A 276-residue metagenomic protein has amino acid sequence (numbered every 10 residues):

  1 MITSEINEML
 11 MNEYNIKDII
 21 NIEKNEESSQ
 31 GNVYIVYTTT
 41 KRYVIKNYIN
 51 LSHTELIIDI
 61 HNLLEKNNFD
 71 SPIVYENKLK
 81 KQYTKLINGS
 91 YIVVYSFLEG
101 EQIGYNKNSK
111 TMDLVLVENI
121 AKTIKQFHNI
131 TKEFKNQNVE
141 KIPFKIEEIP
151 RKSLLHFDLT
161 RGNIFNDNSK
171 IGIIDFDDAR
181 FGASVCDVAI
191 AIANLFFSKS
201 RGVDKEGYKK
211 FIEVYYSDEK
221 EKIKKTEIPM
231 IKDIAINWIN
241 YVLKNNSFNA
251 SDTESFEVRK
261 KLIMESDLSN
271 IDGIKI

Functional and structural regions predicted by a protein language model:
M1-K78, N168-K170, K275-I276: Conserved NTP-binding catalytic cores of kinases and kinase-like/nucleotidyltransferase enzymes across multiple kinase
I2, N7, N12, K132-F157 (+1 more regions): An alpha-helical support segment within catalytic cores of ATP-dependent transferases
S29-Y37, I45, I146-C186: Active-site acidic catalytic loop and adjacent metal/ATP-binding pocket of ATP-dependent phosphoryl transfer enzymes
T38-F134: ATP-binding pocket architecture of kinase catalytic cores
N108-N119, R180-A183, K199-V203: Short alpha-helix boundary/capping segments
V115, E221-I231: All-alpha amphipathic helical-bundle segments outside canonical DNA-binding/catalytic cores that form hydrophobic
V185-K220, D233-A250: Active-site activation/catalytic loop segments of kinase-like enzymes and analogous catalytic loops in related
N240-I276: ATP/Mg2+ or Mg2+-diphosphate-binding catalytic cores that bind nucleotide phosphates or diphosphates via glycine-rich
